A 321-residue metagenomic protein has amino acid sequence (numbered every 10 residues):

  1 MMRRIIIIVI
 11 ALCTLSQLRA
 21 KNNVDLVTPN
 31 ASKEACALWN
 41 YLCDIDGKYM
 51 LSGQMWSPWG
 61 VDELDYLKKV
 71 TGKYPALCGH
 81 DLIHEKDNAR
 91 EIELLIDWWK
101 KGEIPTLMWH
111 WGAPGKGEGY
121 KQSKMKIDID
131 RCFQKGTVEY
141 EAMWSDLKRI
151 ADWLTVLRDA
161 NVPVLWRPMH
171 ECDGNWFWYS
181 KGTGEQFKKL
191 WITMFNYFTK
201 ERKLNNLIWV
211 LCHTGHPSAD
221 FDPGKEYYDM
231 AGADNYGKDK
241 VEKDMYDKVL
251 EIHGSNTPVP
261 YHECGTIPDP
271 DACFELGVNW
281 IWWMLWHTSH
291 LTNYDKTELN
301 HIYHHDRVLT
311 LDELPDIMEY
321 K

Functional and structural regions predicted by a protein language model:
I5-T14: Sec-dependent N-terminal signal peptides
K21-H80, E93-I96, D271, L314-K321: N-terminal module-boundary/linker segments of secreted carbohydrate-active enzymes
A37-L38, P58-L67, R90-E93, R149-W153 (+3 more regions): Alpha-helical scaffolding within the catalytic cores of extracellular/periplasmic polymer-degrading hydrolases
C43-D44, D65-K73, R90-I104, S123-K124 (+4 more regions): Acidic (Asp/Glu)-rich catalytic clusters
D46-S57, T257-K321: Substrate-binding cleft of secreted/luminal carbohydrate-active enzymes
G53-M55, R167-M169, W191-P217, N256-I267: Aromatic-lined carbohydrate-recognition surfaces of secreted/lumenal glycan-active proteins
N88-T193, L204: Substrate-binding cleft of extracellular glycoside hydrolase catalytic domains
S218-K240, M284-W286: Aromatic- and acid-rich polysaccharide-binding/catalytic face of secreted or lumenal carbohydrate-active enzymes
